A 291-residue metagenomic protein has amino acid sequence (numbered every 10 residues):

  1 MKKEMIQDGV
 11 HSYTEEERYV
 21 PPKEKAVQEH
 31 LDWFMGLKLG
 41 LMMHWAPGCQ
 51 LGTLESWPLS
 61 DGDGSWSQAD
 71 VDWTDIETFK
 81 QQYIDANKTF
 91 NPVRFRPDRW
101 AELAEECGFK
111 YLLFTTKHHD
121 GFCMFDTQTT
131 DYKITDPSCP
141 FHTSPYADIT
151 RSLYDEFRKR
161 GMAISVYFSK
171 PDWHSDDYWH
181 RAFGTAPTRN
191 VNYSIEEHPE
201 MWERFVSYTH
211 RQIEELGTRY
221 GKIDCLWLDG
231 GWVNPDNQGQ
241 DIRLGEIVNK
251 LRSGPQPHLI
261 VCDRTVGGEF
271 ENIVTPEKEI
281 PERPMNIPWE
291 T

Functional and structural regions predicted by a protein language model:
K2-T291: Mature catalytic domains of secreted/periplasmic carbohydrate-active enzymes
